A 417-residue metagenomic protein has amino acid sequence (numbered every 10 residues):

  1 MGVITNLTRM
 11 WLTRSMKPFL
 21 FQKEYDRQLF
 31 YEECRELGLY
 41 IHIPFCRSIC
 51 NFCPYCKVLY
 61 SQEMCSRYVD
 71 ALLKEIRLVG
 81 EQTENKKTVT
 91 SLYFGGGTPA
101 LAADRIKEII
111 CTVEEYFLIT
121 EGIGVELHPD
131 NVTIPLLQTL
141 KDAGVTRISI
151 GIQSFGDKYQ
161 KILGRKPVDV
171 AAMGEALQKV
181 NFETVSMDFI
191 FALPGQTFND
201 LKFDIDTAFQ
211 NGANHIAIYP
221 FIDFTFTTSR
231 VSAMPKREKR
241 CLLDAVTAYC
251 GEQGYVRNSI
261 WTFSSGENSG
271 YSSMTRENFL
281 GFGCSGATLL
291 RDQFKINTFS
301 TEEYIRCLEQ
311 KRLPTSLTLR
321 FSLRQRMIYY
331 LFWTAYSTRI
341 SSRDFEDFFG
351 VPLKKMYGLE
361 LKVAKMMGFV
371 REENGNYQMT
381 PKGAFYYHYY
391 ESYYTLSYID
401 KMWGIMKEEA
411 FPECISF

Functional and structural regions predicted by a protein language model:
M1-L37, R47-S48, N85-K86, C414: Flexible, acidic/Gly-rich N-terminal and inter-domain linker regions that tether and position cofactor-handling modules
E33-D70: Canonical Radical SAM [4Fe-4S] cluster-binding loop centered on the CxxxCxxC motif and its immediate flanking residues
Y60-G80, T90-V351: C-terminal scaffold of the Radical SAM
L323, Y377-A384: Basic, amphipathic "hinge/linker" alpha-helix immediately C-terminal to the N-terminal HTH DNA-binding motif
V351-K365: Short amphipathic alpha-helical interaction segments
K365-G375: A short, conserved structural fragment
A384-F417: Short, amphipathic alpha-helical interaction segments positioned at domain boundaries
